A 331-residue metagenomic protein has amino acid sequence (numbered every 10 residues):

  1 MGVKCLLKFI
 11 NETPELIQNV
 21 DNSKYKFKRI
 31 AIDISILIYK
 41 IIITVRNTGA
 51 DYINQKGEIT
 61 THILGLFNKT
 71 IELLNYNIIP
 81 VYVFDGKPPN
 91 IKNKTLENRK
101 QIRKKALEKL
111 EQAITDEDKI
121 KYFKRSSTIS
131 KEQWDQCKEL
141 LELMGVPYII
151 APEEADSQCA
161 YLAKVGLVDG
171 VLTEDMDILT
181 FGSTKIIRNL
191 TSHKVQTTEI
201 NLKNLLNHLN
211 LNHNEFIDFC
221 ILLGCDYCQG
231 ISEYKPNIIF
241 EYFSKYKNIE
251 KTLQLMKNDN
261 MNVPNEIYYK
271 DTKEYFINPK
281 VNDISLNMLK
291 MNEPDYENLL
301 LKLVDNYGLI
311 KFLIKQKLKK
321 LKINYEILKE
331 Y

Functional and structural regions predicted by a protein language model:
G2-L16, Y25-E154, Q158-L162, T184-I186 (+1 more regions): Noncatalytic, basic helical substrate-engagement surface that gates or grips nucleic-acid strands
K4-C5, E12-K26, I79, Q196-Y331: Non-catalytic nucleic-acid-binding/docking modules located in mid-to-C-terminal regions of nucleic-acid enzymes
K56, I178-F181, I186, S192-E199 (+1 more regions): Conserved NTP-donor binding/palm subdomain of two-metal-ion nucleotidyltransferases/polymerases, i.e., the charged
V81, G170-L172: Short hydrophobic alpha-helical runs that function as membrane-insertion/retention elements
P89-N90, S157-Q158, L179, P236 (+1 more regions): Short secondary-structure capping/turn micro-motifs that flank functional sites
L143, G166-G170: Deubiquitinase catalytic domains
